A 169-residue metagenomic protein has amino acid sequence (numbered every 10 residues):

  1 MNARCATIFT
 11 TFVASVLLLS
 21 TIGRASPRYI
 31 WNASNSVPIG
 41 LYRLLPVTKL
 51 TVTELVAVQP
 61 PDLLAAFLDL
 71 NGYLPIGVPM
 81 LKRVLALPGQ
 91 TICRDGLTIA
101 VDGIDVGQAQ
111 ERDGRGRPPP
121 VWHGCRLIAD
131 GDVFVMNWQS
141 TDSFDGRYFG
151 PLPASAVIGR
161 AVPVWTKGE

Functional and structural regions predicted by a protein language model:
M1-E169: Extended hydrophobic leader/signal-anchor segments used for secretion and membrane insertion
